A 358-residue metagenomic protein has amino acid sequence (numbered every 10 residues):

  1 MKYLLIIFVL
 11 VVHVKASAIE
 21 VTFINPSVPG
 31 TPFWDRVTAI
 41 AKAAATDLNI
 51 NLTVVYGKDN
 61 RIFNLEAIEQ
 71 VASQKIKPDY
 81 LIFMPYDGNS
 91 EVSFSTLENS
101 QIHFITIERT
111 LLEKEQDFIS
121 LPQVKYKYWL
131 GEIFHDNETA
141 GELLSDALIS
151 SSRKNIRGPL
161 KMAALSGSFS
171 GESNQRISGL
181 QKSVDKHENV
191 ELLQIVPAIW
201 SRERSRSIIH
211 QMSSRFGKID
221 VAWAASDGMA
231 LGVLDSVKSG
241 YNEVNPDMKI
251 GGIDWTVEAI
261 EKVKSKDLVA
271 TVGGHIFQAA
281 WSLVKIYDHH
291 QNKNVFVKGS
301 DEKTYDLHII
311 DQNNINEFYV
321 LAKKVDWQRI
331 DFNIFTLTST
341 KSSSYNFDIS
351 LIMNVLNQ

Functional and structural regions predicted by a protein language model:
E20-I40, A44, T53-E66, M84-G88 (+1 more regions): Extracytoplasmic "Venus flytrap"
P32-L48, A140-A147, E172-V190, G232 (+1 more regions): Short, solvent-exposed amphipathic alpha-helices that sit in or adjacent to ligand/effector-binding or catalytic
T46-R61, K161-M162, V184-I199, D247: Short beta-strand elements in bilobed, periplasmic/extracellular small-molecule ligand-binding domains
T53-P78, Q175, Q194-R215: Structural motif
N64, K125, G131-P159, S205 (+3 more regions): Hydrophobic alpha-helical segments within soluble ligand-binding/sensing domains
L81, P85-F104, L180, P197-I260: Hydrophobic alpha-helical
T96-T139, A259: Flexible loop/hinge segments that line or gate small-molecule binding clefts
L165, W281-Q358: Hinge/cleft segment of the Venus flytrap/periplasmic-binding protein
